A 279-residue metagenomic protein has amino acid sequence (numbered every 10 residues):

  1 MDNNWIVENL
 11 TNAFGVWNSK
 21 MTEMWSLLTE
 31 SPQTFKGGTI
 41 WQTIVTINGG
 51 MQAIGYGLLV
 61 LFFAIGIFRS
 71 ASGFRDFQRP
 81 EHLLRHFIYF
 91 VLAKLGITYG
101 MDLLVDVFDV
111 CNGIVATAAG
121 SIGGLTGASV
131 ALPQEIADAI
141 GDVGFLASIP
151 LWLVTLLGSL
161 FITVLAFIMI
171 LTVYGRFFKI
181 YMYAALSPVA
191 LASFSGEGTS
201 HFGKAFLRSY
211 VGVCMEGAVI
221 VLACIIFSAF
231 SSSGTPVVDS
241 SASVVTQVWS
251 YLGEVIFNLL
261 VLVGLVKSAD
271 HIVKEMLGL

Functional and structural regions predicted by a protein language model:
M1-L10, P80-G96, G100, G203-C214 (+1 more regions): Alpha-helical transmembrane segments and their helix-start/interface "positive-inside/aromatic belt" motifs in integral
M1-L58: Binding/recognition "hotspot" determinant
I44-Q52, L84-I88, L92, G141-G144 (+4 more regions): Alpha-helical membrane-interface segments at transmembrane helix boundaries
I47-I54, F90-K94, L171-Y174, Y181 (+2 more regions): Loop-to-transmembrane-helix entry motif
A53-I65, I162, I180: Hydrophobic alpha-helical transmembrane segments
L58-K94, L186-S200: Hydrophobic transmembrane alpha-helix segments characteristic of membrane transport and insertion machinery
A93-L186, C224-G278: Non-cytosolic segments of integral membrane proteins
L191-R208, I272-M276: Alpha-helical transmembrane segments
